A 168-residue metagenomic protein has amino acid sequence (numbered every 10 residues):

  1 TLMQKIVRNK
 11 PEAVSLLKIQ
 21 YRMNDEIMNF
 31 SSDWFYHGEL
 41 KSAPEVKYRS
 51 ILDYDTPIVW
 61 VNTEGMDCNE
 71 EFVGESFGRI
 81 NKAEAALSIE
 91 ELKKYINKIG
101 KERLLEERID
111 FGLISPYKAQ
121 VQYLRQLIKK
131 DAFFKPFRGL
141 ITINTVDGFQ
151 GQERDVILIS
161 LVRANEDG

Functional and structural regions predicted by a protein language model:
T1-G168: Conserved helicase motor core of SF1/SF2 NTP-dependent helicases
